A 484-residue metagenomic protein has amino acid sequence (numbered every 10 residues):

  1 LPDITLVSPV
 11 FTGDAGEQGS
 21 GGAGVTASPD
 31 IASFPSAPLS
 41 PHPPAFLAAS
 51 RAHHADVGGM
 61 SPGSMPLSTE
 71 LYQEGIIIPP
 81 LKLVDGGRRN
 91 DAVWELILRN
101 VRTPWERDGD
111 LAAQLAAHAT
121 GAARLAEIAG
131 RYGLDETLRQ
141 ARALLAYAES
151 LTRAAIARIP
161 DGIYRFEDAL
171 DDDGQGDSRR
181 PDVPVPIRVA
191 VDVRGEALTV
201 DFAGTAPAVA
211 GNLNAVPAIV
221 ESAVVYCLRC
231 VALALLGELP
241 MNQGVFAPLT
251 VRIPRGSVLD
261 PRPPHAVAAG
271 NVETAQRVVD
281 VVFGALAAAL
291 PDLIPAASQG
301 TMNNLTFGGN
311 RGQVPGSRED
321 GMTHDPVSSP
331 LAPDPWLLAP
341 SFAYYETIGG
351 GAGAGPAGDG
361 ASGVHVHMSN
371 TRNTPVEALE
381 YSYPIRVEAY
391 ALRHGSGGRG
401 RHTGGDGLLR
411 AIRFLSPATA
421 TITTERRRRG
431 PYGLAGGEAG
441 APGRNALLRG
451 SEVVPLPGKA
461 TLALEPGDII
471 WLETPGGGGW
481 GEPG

Functional and structural regions predicted by a protein language model:
L1-D14, P44-T199, A203-G312, D334-G484: Glycine/proline-enriched, intrinsically flexible loops and inter-domain linkers
D14-P43, Q175-R179, N310-A339: Intrinsic disorder/low-complexity segments
